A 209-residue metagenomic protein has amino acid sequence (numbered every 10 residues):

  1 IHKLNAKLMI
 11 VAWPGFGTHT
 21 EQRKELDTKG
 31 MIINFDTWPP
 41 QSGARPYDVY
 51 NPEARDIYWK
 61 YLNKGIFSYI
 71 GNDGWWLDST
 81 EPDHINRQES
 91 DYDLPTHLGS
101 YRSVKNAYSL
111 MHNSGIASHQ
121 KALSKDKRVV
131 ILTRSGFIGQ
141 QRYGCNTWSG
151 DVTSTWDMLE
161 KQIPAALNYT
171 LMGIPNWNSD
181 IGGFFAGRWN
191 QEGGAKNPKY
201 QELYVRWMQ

Functional and structural regions predicted by a protein language model:
I1-Q209: Catalytic-domain carbohydrate-binding cleft regions of carbohydrate-active enzymes
